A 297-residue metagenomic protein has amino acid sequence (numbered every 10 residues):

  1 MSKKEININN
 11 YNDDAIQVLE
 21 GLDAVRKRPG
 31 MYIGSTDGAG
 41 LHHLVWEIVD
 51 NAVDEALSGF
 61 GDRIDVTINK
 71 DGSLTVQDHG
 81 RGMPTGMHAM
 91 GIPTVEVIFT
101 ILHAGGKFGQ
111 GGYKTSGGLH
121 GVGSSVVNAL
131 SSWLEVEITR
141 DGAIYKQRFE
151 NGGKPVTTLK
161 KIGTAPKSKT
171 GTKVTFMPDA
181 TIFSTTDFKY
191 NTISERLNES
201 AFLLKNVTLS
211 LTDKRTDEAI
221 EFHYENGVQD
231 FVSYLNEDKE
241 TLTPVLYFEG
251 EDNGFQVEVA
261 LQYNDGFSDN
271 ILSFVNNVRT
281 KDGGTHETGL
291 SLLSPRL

Functional and structural regions predicted by a protein language model:
M1-V49, V97: Bergerat-fold GHKL ATPase/HATPase_c domain
S2-D14, K70-T94, G105-Y234: GHKL-type ATPase core
Y32-G40, P84-M90, F183, K281-D282: Flexible beta-alpha connector loops of hexameric P-loop NTPases
I33-S35, G112-K114, L119, I271-K281: Short, conserved non-catalytic motifs in the polymerase core
D37, L41, V45, G91 (+3 more regions): Hydrophobic (often cysteine-bearing) scaffold residues that line and stabilize catalytic clefts of nucleotide/cofactor
A39-R63, G123-L130: Conserved ATP-binding N-box helix of the HATPase_c
R63-K70: Short beta-strand/loop element within the Bergerat-fold HATPase_c
T157-K161, N191, N198-S200, N206 (+1 more regions): GHKL/Histidine-kinase-like ATPase module
